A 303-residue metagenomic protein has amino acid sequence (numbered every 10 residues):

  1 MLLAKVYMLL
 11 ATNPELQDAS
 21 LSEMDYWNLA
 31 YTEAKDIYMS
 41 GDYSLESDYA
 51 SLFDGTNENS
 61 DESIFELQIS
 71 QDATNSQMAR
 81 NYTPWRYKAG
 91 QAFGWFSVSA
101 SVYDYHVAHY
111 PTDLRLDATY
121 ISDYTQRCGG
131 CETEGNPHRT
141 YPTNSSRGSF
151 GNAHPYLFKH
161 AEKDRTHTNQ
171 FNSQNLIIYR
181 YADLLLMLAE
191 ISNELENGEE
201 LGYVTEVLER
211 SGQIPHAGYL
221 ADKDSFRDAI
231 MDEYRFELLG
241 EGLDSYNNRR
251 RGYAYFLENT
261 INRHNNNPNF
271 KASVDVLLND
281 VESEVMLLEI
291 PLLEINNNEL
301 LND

Functional and structural regions predicted by a protein language model:
M1-M78, L114, A118-D303: Acidic/polar-rich alpha-helix caps and helix-coil junctions
M78-R80, P84: Glycine-rich (often Gly-Gly/Gly-Pro-rich) flexible segments and glycine-rich loop motifs, frequently accented by
P84-Y103: Short, cationic low-complexity segments
V98, H106-A108, D113: Hydrophobic helix-coil surface modules that form long, contiguous segments used for peptide/substrate interaction
